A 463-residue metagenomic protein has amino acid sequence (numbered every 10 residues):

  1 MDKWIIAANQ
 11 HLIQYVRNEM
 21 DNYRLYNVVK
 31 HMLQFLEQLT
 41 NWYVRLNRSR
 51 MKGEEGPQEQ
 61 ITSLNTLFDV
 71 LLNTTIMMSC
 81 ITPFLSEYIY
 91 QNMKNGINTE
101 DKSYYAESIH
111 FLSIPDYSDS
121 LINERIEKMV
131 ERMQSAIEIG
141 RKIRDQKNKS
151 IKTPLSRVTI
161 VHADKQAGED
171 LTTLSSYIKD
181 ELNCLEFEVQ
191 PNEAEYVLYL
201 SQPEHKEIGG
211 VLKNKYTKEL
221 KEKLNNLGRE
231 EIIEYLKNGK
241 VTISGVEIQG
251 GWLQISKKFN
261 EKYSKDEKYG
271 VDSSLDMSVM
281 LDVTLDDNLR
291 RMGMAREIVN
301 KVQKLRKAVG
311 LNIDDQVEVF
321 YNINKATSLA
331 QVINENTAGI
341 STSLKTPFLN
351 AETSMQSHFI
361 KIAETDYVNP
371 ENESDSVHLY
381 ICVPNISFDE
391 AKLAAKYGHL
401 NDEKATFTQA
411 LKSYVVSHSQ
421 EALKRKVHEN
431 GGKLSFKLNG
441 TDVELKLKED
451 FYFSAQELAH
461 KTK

Functional and structural regions predicted by a protein language model:
M1-K463: Feature 926 captures the class I aminoacyl-tRNA synthetase adenylation module centered on the KMSKS loop
